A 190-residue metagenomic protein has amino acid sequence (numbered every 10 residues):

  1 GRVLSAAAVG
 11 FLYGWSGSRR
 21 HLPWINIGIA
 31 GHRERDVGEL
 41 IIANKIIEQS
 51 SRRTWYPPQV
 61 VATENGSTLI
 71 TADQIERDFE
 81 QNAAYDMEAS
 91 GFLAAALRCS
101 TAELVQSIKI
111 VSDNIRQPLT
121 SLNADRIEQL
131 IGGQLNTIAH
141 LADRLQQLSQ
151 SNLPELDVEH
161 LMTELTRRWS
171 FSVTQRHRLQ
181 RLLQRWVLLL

Functional and structural regions predicted by a protein language model:
G1-L189: Glycine-rich phosphate- or other oxyanion-binding loops that anchor nucleotides, phosphorylated ligands
